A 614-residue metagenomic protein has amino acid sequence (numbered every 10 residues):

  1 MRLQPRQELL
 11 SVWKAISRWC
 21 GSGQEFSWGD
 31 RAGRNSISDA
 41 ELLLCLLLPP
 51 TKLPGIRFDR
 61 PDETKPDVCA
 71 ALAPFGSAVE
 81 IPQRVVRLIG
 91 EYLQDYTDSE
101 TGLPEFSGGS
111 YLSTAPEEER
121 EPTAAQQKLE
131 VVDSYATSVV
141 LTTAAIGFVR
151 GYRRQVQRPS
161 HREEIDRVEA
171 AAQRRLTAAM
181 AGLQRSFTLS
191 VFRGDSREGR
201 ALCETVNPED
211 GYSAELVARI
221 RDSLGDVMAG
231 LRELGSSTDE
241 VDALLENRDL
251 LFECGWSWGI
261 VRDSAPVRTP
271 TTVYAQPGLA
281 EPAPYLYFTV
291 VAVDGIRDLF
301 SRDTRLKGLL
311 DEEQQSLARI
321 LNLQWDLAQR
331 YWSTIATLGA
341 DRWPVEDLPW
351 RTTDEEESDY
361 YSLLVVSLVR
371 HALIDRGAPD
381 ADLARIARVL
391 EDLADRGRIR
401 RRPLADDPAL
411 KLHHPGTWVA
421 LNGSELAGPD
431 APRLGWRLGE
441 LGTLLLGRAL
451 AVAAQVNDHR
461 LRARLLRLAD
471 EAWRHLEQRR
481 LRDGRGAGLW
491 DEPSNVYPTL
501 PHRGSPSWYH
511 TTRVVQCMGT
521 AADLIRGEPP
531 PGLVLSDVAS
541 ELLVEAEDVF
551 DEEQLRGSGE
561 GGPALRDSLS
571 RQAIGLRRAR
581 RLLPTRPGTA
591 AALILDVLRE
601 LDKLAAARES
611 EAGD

Functional and structural regions predicted by a protein language model:
M1-G259, D263-D294, D298, R302-L327 (+1 more regions): Terminal, non-catalytic domain-edge segments
Q315-Y361: Helix-rich alpha-solenoid scaffolding regions
